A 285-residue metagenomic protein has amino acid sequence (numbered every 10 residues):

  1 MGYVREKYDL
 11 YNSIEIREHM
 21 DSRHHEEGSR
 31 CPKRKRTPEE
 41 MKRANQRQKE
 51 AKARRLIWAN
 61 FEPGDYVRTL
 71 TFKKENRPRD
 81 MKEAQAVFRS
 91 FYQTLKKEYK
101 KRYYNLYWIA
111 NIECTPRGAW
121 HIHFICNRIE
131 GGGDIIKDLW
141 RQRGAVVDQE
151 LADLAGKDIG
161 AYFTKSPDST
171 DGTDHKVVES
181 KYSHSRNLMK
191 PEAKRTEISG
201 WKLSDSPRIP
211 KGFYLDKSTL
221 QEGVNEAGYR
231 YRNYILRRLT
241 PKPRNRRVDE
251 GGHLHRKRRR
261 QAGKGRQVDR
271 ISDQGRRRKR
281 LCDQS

Functional and structural regions predicted by a protein language model:
M1-G118, R128-S285: Right-hand nucleic-acid polymerase module
